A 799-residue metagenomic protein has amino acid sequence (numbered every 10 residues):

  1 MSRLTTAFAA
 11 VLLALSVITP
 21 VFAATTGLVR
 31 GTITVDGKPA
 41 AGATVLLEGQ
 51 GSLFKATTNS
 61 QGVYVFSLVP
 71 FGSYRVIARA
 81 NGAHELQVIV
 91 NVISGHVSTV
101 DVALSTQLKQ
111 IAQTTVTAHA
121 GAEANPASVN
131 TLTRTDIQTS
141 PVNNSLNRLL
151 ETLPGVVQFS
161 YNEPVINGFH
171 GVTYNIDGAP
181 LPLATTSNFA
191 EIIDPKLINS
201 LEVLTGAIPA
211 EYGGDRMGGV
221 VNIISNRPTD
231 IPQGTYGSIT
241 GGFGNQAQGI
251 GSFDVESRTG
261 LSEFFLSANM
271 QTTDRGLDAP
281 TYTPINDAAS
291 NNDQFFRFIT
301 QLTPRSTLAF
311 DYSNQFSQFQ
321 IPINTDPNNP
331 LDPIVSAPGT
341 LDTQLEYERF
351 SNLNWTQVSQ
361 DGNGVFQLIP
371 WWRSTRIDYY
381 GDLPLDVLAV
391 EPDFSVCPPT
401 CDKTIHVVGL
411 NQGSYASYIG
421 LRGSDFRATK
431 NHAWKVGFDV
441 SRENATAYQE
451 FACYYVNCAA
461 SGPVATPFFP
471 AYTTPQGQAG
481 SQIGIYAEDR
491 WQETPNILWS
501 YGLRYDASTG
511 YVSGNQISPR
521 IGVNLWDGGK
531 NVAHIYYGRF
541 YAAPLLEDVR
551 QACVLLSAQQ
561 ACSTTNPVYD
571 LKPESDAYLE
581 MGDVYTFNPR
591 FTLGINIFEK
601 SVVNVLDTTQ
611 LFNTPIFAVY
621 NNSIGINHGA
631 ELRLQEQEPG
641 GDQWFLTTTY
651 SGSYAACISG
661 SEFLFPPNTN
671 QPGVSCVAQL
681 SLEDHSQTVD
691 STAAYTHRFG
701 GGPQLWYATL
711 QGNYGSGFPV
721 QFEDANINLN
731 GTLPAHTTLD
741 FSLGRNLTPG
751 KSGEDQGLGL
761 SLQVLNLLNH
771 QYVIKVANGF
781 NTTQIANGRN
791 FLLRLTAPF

Functional and structural regions predicted by a protein language model:
T34-K38, T44-Q50, R79-A83, I93-T139 (+3 more regions): Short, acidic, small-residue-rich periplasmic hinge/interaction motif at the N-terminus of Gram-negative outer-membrane
T139, A179-A207, F296: Short acidic/polar hinge/loop motifs at secondary-structure boundaries that mediate gating or recognition
S145-P182, N199: Extracytoplasmic beta-strand/coil segments of soluble accessory domains associated with Gram-negative outer-membrane
T152-L153, I193-S238: A beta-strand signature from Gram-negative outer-membrane beta-barrel systems, especially the internal plug domain
F243-T272, Y282-P322, T343-N363, A428-N431 (+1 more regions): Transmembrane beta-barrel wall of Gram-negative outer-membrane proteins
V365-L383, W526, D570-N621, G625-H628 (+3 more regions): Membrane-embedded beta-barrel scaffold of Gram-negative outer-membrane proteins
T494, L498, I597-S601, A618-Q721: Gram-negative outer-membrane beta-barrel transporters
G702, N713-Q721, R745-F799: C-terminal beta-signal and adjacent terminal beta-strands/loops of Gram-negative outer-membrane beta-barrel proteins
